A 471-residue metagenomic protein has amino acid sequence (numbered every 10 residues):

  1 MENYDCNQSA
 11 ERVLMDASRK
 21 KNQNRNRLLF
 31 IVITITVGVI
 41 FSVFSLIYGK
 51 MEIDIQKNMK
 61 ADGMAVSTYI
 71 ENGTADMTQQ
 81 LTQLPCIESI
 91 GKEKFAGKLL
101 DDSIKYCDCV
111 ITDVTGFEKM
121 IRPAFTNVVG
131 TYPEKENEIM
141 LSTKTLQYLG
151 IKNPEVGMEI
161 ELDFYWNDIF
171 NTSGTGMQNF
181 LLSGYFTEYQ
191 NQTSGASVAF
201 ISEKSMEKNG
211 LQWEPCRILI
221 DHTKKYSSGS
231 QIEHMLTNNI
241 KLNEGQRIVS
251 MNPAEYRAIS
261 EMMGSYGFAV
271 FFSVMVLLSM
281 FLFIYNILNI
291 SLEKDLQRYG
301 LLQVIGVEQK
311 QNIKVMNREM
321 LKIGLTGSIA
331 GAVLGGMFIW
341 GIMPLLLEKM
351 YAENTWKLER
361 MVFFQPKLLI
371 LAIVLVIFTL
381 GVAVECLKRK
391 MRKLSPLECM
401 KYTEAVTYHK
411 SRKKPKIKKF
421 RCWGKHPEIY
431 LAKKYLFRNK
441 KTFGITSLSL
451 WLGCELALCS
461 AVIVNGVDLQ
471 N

Functional and structural regions predicted by a protein language model:
M1-V13, S411-Y430: Short, membrane-interfacial amphipathic segments enriched in basic
S9-M15, I287-L288, Q365-H409, E428 (+1 more regions): C-terminal membrane-exit region of the final transmembrane helix in multipass inner-membrane proteins
D16-I35, M263-G267, L296, P366 (+1 more regions): Membrane-interface helix starts
N22, L282-G324: Interfacial "coupling" helices/loops that link adjacent transmembrane helices in transporter permeases
Y48, Y285-I290, Q297, L321-W356 (+1 more regions): Small-residue-rich transmembrane alpha-helices
Y48-I259, N465, L469-N471: Basic-flanked hydrophobic alpha-helices used for secretion and membrane insertion
I259-V276, K367: N-terminal membrane-entry
K425-N471: Juxtamembrane segments of multi-pass membrane proteins
